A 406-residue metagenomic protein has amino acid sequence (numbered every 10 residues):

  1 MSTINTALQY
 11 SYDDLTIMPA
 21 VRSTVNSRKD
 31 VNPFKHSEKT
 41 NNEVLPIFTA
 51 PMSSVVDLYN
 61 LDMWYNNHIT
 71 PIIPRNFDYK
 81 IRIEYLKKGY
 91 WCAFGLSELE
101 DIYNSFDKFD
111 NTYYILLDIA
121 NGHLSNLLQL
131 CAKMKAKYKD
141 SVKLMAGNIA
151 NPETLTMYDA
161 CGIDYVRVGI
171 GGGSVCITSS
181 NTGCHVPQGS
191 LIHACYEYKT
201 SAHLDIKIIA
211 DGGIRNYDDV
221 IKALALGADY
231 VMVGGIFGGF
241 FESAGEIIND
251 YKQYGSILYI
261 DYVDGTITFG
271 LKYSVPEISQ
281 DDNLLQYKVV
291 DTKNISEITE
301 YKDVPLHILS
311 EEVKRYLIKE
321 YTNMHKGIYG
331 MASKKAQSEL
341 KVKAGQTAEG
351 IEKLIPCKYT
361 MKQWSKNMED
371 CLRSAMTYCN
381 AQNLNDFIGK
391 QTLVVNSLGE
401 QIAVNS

Functional and structural regions predicted by a protein language model:
M1-K207, G235-F240, K293: Active-site entrance/lid segments in N-terminal catalytic domains of soluble metabolic enzymes
M1-S23, G183-A210, I214-S406: Alpha/beta catalytic cores of nucleotide-metabolism and tRNA/nucleoside-modifying enzymes
